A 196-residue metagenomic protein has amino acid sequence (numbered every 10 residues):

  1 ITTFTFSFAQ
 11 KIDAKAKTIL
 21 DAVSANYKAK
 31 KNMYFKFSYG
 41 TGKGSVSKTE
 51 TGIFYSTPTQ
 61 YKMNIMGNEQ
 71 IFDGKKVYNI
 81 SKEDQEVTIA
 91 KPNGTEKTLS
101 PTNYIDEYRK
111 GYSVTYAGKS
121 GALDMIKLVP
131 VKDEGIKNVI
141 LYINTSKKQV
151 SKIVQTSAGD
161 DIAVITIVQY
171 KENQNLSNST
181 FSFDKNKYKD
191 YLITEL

Functional and structural regions predicted by a protein language model:
T5-V46, T59, D133, K187-L196: N-terminal leader/targeting segments and the immediate start of mature chains
N26, G52-Y55, E69-Q70, V114-K119: Short, exposed beta-strand/loop patches in secreted or surface proteins that constitute
K31-M33, E50, T59, M66-N68 (+6 more regions): Envelope-exposed proteins and targeting segments
S38-G42, N64, I80, V129-V131 (+1 more regions): A generic structural motif
T51-L99, A158, A163: An acidic-aromatic
P92-G121: Flexible, surface-exposed loop/linker segments and immediately adjacent secondary-structure boundaries
S120-L196: Gly/Pro-enriched, hydrophobic low-complexity segments that function as extracytoplasmic propeptides/linkers
